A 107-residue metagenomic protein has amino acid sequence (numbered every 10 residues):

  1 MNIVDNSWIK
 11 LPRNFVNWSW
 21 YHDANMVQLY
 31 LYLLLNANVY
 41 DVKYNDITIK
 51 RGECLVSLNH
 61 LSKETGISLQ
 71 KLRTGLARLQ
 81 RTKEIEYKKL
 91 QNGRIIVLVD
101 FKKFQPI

Functional and structural regions predicted by a protein language model:
M1-H60: Short recognition helix of helix-turn-helix/winged-helix DNA-binding domains
A37-V97: Winged helix-turn-helix DNA-binding recognition segment
K102-I107: Short, amphipathic alpha-helical interaction segments positioned at domain boundaries
